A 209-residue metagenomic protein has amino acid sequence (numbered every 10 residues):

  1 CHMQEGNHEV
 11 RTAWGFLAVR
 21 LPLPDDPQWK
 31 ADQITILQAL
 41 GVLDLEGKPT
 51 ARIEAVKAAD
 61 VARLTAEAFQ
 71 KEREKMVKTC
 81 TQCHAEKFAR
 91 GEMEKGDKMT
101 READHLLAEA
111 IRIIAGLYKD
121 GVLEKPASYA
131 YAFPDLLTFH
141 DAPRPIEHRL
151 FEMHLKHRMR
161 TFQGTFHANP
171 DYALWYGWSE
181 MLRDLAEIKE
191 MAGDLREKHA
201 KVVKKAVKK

Functional and structural regions predicted by a protein language model:
H2-K205: Primarily the internal scaffold of c-type cytochrome electron-transfer domains, especially repeated/multiheme c-type
K208-K209: Short, solvent-exposed mixed-charge patches
